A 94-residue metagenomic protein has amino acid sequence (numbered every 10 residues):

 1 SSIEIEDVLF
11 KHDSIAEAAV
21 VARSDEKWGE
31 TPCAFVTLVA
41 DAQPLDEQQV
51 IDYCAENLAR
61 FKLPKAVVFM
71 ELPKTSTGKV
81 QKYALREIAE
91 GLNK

Functional and structural regions predicted by a protein language model:
S1-F61, M70-P73, G78-V80, A84-E87: AMP-binding/adenylate-forming catalytic core of the ANL superfamily
A89-K94: Acidic/polar alpha-helix N-cap and adjacent early helical turns within long charge-rich amphipathic helices/linkers
